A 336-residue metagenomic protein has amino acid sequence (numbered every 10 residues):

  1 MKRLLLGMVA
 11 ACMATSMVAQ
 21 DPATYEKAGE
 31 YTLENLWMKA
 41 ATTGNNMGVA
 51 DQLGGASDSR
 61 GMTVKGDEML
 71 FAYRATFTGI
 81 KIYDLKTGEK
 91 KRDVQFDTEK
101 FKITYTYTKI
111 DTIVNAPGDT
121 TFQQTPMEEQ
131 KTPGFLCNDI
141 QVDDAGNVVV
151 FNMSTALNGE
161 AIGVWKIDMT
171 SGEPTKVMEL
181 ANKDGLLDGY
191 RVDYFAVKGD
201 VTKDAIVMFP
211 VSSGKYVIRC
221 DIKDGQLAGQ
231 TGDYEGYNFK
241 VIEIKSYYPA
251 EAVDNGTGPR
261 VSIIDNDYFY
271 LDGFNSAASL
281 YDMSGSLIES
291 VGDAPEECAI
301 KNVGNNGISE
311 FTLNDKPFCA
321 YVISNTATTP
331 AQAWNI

Functional and structural regions predicted by a protein language model:
L4-M13: Sec-dependent N-terminal signal peptides
T24-L53, R92-T132, G172-A196, Q230-N255 (+1 more regions): Surface-exposed loop and turn segments in beta-propeller and other repeat-based domains that flank or scaffold
A40-T78: Beta-strand-rich domains and repeat architectures in extracellular enzymes and scaffolds, especially beta-propellers
G54-K65, E128-A145, G185-A205, A250-N266 (+1 more regions): Structural signature of eukaryotic scaffold interfaces centered on beta-propeller domains
E68-A72, N147-V150, D204-F209, D267-D272 (+1 more regions): Conserved beta-propeller blade signature
A75-G79, S154-G159, S212-Y216, N275-A277 (+1 more regions): Short glycine/acidic-enriched loop and turn motifs that connect beta-strands
Y83-K91, W165-T175, R219-E235, L280-E289 (+1 more regions): Short loop/turn segments immediately following beta-strands, especially the blade-tip and inter-blade linker loops
C319-I336: Blade-level signature of beta-propeller repeat domains, shared across WD40, Kelch, NHL, RCC1 and BNR/Asp-box propellers
